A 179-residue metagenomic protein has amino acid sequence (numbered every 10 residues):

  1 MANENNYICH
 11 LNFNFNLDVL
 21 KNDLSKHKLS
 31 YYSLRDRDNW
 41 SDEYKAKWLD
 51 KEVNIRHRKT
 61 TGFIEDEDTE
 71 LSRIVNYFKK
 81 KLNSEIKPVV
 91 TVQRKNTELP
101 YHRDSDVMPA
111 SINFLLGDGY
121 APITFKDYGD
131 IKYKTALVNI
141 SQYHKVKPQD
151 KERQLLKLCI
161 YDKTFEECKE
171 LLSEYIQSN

Functional and structural regions predicted by a protein language model:
M1-N83: Non-heme Fe(II)/2-oxoglutarate
N14-D18, Q93-N96, G117-G119, Y161-K163: Generic structural motif
Y31-S33, S111, K134-L137, C159-I160 (+1 more regions): Short, surface-exposed linear patches
T61-I64, V107, L158, D162: Intrinsically disordered, low-complexity segments enriched in polar/charged small residues
I74-P148, R153-Q154: Catalytic core of non-heme Fe(II) oxygenases with the double-stranded beta-helix
T124-F125, E152-Q154, L158-N179: Double-stranded beta-helix
